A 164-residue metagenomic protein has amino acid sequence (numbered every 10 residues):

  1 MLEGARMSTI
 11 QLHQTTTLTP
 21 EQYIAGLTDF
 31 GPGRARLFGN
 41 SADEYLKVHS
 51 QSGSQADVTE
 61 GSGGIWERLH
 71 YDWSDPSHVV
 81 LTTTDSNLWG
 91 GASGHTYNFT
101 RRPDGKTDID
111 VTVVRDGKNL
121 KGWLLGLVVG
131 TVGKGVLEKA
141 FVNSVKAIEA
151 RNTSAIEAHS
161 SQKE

Functional and structural regions predicted by a protein language model:
L2-G53: Hydrophobic ligand-binding cavity/cleft-lining segments
T9-Q11, G64-L69, G90-T96: Short, surface-exposed coil-to-beta transition loops
H13, T59, T82, D110-T112: Beta-strand residues in well-ordered beta-sheet regions across diverse protein folds
T17-E21, Q51, D72-P76, N98-D108: A short, structured loop/turn motif at beta-sheet edges
Y23-L27, Y71, L81, I109-V111: Hydrophobic pocket/interface hotspot
A42-L88, N143-Q162: Glycine-rich portal/gate segments that line the openings of hydrophobic small-molecule binding cavities
T84-V142: Beta-strand/loop substructures that line and gate deep hydrophobic ligand-binding cavities in soluble
